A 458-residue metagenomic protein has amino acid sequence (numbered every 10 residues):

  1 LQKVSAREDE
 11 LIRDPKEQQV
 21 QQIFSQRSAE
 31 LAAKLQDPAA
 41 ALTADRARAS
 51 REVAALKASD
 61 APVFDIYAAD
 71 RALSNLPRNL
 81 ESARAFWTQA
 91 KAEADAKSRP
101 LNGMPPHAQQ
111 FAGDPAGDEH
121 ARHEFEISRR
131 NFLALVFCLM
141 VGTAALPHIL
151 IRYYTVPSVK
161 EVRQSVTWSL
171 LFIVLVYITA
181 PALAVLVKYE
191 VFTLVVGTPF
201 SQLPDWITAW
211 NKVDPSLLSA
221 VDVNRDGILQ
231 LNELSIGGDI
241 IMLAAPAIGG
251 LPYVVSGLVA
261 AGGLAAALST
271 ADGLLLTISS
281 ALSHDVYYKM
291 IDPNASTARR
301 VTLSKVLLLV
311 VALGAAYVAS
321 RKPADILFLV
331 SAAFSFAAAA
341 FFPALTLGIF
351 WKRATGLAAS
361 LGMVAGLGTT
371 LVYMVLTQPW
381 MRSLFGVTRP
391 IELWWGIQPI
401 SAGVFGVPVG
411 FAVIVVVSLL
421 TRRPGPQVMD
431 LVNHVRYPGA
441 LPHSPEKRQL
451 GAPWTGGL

Functional and structural regions predicted by a protein language model:
L1-L458: Membrane-embedded helix-loop-helix hairpins and adjacent transmembrane boundary segments in multi-pass transporters
